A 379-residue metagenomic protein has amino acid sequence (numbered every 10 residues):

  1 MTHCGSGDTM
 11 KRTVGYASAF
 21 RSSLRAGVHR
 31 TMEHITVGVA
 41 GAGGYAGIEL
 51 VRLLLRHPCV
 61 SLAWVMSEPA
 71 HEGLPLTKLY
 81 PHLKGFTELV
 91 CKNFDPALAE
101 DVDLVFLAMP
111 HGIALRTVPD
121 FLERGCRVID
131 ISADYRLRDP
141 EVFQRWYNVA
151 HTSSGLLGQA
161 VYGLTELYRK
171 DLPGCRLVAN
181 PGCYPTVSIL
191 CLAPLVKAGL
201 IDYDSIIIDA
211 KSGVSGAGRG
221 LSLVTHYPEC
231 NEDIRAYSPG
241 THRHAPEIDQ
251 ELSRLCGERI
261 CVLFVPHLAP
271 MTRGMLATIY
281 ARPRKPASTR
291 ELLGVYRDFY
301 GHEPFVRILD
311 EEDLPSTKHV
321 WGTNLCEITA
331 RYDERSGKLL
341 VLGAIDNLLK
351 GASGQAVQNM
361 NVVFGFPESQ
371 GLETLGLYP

Functional and structural regions predicted by a protein language model:
T2-F20, G27-E232, Y237-P239, G257 (+3 more regions): N-terminal Rossmann-like NAD(P) cofactor-binding subdomain of oxidoreductases, focused on the glycine-rich
Y45, Q159, T186-L190, P239-E247 (+5 more regions): Conserved active-site and cofactor/substrate-binding residues in soluble primary-metabolism enzymes
E49, L53, L190, P194 (+3 more regions): Alpha-helical scaffold segments in soluble metabolic enzymes
L55-C59, K197-I201, H242, Q250-G257 (+4 more regions): Generic secondary-structure signature for well-ordered alpha-helical cores
V187-S188, S215-R219, M271-M275, A287-R290: Short acidic/glycine-rich loop or secondary-structure boundary segments that cap or lie
A236-G240, H267-A269, T317-V320: Short Gly/Pro-enriched turn/cap motifs at secondary-structure boundaries
T241-T272, L276-T278: Oxyanion-binding "anion nests"
A277-P379: C-terminal active-site/capping subdomain that shapes the small-molecule cofactor and substrate pocket of enzyme
